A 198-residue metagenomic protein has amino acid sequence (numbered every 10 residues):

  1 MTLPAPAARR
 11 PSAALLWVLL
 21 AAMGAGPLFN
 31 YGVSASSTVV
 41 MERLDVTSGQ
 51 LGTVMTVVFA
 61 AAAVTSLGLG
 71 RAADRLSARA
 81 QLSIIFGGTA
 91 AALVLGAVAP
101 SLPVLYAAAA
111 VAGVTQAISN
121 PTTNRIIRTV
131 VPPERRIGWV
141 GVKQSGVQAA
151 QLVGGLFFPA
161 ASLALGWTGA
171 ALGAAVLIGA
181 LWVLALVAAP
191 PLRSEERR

Functional and structural regions predicted by a protein language model:
L15-E42, V46: Extracytoplasmic
Y31, F59-L67, Q151-L152: Residue-level signature of mid-helix packing/kink "hotspots" within the transmembrane helices of 12-pass Major
S36-A63: Extracellular/periplasmic helix-loop-helix junction of adjacent transmembrane segments in MFS-like secondary
V64-P100: Conserved MFS/SLC helix-loop-helix module at the cytosolic interface between two early adjacent transmembrane helices
V98-A108: Helix-loop junctions at membrane interfaces in 12-TM secondary transporters
A108-V147: Cytoplasmic helix-loop-helix junction between adjacent transmembrane helices in 12-TM secondary transporters
K143-P190: Helix-loop-helix hairpin linking two adjacent transmembrane segments in secondary transporters
